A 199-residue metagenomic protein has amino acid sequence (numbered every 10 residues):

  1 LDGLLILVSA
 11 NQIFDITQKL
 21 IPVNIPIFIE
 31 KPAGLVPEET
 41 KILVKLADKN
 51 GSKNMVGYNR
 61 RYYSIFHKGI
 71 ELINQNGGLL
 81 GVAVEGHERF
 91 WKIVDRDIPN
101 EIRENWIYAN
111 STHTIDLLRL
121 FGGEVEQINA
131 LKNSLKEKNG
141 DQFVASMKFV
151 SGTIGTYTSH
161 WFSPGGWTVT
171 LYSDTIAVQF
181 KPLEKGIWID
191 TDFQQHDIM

Functional and structural regions predicted by a protein language model:
L1-L46: Beta-loop-alpha module in the N-terminal Rossmann-like domain of NAD(P)-dependent dehydrogenases, especially those
Q12-I13, W91, P164: Short glycine-rich, flexible loops that bind phosphorylated cofactors or substrates
V23-I25, N50-K53, T153: A short helix->loop->beta-strand "cap" motif at the edges of active sites that frequently abuts
I29-E30, N54-V56, F180: Hydrophobic residues in well-ordered beta-strands that form the structural core
I42-R60, G78-A83: Rossmann-fold dehydrogenase core element
R60-N129: Predominantly a Rossmann-like dinucleotide-binding segment in NAD(P)-dependent oxidoreductases
L135, T153-M199: NAD(P)-dinucleotide binding in Rossmann-like oxidoreductases
K138-F143, F149: A short, glycine/Asx- and small/polar-enriched loop/turn that sits immediately N-terminal to a beta-strand
